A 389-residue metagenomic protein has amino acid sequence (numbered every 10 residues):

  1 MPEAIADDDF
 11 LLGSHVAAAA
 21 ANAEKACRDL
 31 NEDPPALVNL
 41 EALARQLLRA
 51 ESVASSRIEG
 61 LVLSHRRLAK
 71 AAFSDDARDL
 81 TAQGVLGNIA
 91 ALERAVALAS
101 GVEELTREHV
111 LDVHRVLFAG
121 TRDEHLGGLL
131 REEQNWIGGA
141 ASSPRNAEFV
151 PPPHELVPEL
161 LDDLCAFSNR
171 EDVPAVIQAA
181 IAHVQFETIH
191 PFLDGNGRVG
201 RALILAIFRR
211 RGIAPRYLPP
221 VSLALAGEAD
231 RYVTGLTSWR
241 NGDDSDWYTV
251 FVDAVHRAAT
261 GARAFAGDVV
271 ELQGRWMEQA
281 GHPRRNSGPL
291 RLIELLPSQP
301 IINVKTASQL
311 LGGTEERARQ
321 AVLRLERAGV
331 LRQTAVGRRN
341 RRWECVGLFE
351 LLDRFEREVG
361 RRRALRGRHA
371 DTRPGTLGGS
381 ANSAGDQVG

Functional and structural regions predicted by a protein language model:
M1-G389: FIC/Doc superfamily catalytic core
